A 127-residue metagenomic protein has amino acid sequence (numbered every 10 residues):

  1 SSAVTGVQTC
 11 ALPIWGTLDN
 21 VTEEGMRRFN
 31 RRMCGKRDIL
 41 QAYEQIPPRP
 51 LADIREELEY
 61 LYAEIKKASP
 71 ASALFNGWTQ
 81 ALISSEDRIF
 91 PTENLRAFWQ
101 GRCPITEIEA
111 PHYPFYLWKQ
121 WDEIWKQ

Functional and structural regions predicted by a protein language model:
S2-C10: Single conserved hydrophobic/aromatic residue that forms the stacking wall/gate of nucleotide- or nucleobase-binding
P13-T22: A catalytic-pocket lid/entrance helix-loop region that shapes and gates access to the active site across common
V21-I65: Conserved alpha/beta-hydrolase catalytic His-Asp/Glu region
A71-N76, W99: Short, conserved loop/helix-junction motifs that constitute active-site signature segments in enzyme catalytic cores
F75, A81-I83, D87: Short beta-strand/loop motif that positions the catalytic acidic residue of the alpha/beta-hydrolase fold
S85-R88, E109-P111: Acidic beta-to-alpha connecting loop that harbors the catalytic carboxylate
R88-N94: Conserved alpha/beta-hydrolase "acid-adjacent" motif
T106-W125: Catalytic histidine-centered segment of alpha/beta-hydrolase-like enzymes
